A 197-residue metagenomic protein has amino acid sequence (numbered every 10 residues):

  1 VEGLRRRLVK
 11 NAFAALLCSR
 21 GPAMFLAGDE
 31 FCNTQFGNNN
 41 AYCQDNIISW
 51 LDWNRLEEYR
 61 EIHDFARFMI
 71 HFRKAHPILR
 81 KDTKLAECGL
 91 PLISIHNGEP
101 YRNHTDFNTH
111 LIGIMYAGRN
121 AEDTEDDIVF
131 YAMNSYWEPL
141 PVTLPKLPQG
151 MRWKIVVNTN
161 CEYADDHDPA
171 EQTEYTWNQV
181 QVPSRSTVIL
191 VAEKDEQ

Functional and structural regions predicted by a protein language model:
E2-K10, A15-Q197: Carbohydrate-interacting/catalytic domains
